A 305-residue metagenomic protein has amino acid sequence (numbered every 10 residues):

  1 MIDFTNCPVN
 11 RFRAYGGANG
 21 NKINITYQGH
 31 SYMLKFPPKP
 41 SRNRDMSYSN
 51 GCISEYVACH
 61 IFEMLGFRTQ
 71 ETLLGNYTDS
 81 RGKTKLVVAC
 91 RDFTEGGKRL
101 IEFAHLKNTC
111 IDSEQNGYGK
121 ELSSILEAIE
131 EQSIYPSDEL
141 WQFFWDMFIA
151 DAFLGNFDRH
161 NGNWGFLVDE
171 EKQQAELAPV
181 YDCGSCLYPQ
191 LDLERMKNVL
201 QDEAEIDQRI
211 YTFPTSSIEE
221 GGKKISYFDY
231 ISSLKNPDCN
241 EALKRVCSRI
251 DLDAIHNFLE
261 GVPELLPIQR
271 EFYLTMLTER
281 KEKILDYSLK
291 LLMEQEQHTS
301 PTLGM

Functional and structural regions predicted by a protein language model:
M1-D112: Conserved ATP-binding subdomain of kinase catalytic cores across diverse folds
K22, K35, R159, R270 (+1 more regions): Basic side chains
E63, D169-M305: C-terminal catalytic region of ATP-dependent kinase domains
R91-F148, E171, G221, S233 (+2 more regions): ATP-dependent phospho-/nucleotidyl transfer catalytic cores
S123-D192: Conserved kinase catalytic-core segment
